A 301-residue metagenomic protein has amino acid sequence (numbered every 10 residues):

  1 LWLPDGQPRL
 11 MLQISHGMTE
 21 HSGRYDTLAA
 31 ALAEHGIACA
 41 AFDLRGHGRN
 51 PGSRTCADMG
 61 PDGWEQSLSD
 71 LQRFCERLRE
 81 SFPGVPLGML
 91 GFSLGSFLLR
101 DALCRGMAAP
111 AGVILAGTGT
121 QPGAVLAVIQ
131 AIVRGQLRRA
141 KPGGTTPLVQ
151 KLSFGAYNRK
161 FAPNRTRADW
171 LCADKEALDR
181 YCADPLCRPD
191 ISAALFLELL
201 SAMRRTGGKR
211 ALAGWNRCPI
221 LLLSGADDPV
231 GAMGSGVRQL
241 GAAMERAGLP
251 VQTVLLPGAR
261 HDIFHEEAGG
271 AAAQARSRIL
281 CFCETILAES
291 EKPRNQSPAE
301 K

Functional and structural regions predicted by a protein language model:
H16-E20, S93, A226-D227: Active-site glycine-rich loops that stabilize anionic/oxyanionic intermediates across multiple enzyme folds
A29-R54: Conserved alpha/beta-hydrolase
G60-R79: Alpha/beta-hydrolase active-site loop
F82-S93: Alpha/beta-hydrolase fold nucleophile elbow
L99-L186: Alpha/beta-hydrolase-fold enzymes
L222-S224: Short beta-strand/loop motif that positions the catalytic acidic residue of the alpha/beta-hydrolase fold
P229-Q239: Conserved alpha/beta-hydrolase "acid-adjacent" motif
A247-K301: Catalytic active-site module of serine/aspartate enzymes centered on a nucleophile-bearing elbow/loop
